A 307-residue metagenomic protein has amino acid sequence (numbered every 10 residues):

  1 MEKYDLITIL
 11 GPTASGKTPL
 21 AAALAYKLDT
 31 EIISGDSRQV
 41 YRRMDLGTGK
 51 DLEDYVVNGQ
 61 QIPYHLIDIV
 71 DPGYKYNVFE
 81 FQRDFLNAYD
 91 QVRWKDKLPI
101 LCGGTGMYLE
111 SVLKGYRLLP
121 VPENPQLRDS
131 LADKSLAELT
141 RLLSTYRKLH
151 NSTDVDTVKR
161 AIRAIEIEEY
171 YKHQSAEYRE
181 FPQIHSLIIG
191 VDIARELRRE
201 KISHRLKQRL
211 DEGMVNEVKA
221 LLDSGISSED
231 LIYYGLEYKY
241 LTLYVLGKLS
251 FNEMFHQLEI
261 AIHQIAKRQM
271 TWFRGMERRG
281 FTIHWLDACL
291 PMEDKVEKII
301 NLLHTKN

Functional and structural regions predicted by a protein language model:
M1-N307: Phosphate/pyrophosphate-binding catalytic cores of soluble transferases and nucleic-acid-acting enzymes
